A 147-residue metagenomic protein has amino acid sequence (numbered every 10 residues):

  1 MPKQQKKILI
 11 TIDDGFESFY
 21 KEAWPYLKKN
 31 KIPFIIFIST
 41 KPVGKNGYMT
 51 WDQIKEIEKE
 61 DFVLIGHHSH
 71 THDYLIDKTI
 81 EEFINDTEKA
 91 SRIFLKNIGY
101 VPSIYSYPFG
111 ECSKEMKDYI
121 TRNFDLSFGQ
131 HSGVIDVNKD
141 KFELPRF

Functional and structural regions predicted by a protein language model:
M1-T11, E17-K21, K55-E56, E60 (+1 more regions): C-terminal active-site subregion of NodB/CE4 polysaccharide deacetylases
T11-I12, G66: Generic enzyme active-site microenvironment
W24-I32, M49-H67, T121: Acidic (Asp/Glu)-rich catalytic clusters
F37-I38, G66, I104-P108: Short beta-strand segments
I38-V43, H131-I135: Short, acidic/turn-prone active-site loops that include or flank metal/cofactor- and phosphate-binding residues
T40-G44, Y74, P108-E111: Short histidine/acidic/glycine/proline-rich micro-motifs that form metal- and phosphate-coordinating active-site loops
N46-Y48, I76-K78: Short, well-ordered secondary-structure micro-motifs
H68, H72: Histidine-centered divalent metal-coordination motifs
